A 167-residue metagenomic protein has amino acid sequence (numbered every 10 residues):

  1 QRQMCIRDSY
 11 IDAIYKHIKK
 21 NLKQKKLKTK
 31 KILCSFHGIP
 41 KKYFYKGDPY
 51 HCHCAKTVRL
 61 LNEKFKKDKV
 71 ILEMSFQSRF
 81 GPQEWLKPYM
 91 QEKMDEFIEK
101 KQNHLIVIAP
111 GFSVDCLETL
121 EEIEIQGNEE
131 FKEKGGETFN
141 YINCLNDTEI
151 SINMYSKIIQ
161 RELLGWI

Functional and structural regions predicted by a protein language model:
Q1-I6: Short, small-residue-biased leader/transition segments that mark boundaries at the very start of proteins
D8-Q24: Active-site glycine-rich loop that binds ribose-phosphate moieties when present
Q24-K26, K64-K69, F131-G135: Short helix-capping segments at alpha-helix termini
K25-Y50: An alpha-beta-alpha
K41-E73, R79-P88, K93, I98: Redox- and metal-dependent alpha/beta enzyme cores, enriched for Fe-S-associated oxidoreductases and cofactor-handling
L86, Q91-I106, V114, E129: Extended, compositionally biased non-globular segments
S113-I123: A C-terminal functional module that forms or caps the active site or interfaces directly with catalytic machinery
K132-I167: Peripheral docking tails and interdomain loops at the edges of cofactor- or intermediate-handling domains
